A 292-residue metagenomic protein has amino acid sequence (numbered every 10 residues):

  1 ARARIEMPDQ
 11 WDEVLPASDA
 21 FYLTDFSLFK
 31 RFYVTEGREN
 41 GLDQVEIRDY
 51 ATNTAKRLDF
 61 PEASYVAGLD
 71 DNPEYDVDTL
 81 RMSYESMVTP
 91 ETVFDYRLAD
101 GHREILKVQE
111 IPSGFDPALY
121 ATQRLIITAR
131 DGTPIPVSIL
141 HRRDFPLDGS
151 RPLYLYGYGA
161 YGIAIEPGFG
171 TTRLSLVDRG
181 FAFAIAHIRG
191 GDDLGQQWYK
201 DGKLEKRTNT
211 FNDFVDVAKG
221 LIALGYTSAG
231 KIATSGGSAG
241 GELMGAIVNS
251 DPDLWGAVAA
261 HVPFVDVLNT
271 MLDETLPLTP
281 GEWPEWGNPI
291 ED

Functional and structural regions predicted by a protein language model:
A1-Q10, P16: Helix-coil-helix junctions within alpha-helical repeat/solenoid scaffolds
V14-D19, D59-A63: Surface loop/turn motifs at the tips and blade-to-blade linkers of beta-strand repeat domains
F21, G68, A160, A164-P167 (+2 more regions): Alpha-helix capping and helix-loop boundary segments enriched in small/acidic/polar residues
F21-N40, I127-P136, G162, F181-I188 (+4 more regions): C-terminal substrate/ligand-recognition segments
T24-D25, E36, L42-R48, T52-G149 (+5 more regions): Non-catalytic accessory segments flanking enzyme active sites
E85, Y156-G162, K203, S238: Glycine-rich His-Gly loop
P152-Y156, F183: Hydrophobic beta-strand anchors of alpha/beta hydrolase catalytic cores
R179, I185-D292: Active-site-proximal cap/loop segments of hydrolase catalytic domains
